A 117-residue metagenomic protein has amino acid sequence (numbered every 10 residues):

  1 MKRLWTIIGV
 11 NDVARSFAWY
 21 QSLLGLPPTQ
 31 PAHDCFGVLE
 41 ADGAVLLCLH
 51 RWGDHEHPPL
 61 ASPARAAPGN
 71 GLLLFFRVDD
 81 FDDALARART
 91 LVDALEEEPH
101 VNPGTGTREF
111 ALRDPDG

Functional and structural regions predicted by a protein language model:
M1-W5, L26-R77, D83-R113: Vicinal oxygen chelate
D12-V13, D79-F81: Helix N-cap motif at beta-to-alpha junctions
S16-Q21, A88, G117: Conserved active-site tyrosine of GNAT-family acetyltransferases
